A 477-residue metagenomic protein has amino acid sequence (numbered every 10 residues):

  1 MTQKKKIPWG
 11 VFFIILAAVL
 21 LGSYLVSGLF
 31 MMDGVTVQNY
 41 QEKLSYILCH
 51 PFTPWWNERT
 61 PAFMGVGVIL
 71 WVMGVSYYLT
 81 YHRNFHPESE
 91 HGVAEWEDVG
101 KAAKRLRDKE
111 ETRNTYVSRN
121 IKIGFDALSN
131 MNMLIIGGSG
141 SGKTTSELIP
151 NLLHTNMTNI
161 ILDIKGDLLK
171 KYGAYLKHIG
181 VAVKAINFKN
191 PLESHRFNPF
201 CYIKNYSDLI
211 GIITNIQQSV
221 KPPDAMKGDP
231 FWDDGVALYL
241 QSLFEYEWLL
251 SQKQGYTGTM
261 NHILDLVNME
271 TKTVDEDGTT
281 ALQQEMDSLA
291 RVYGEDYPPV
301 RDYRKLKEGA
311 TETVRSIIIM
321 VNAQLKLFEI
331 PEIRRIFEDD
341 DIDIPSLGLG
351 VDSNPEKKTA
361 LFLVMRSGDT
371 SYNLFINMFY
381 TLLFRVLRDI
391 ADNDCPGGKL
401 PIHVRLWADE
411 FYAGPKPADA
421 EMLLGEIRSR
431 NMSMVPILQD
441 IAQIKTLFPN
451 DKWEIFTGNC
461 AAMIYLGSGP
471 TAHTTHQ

Functional and structural regions predicted by a protein language model:
M1-S141, T145-L148: Basic- and hydrophobic-enriched, low-structure N-terminal and domain-boundary segments that flank ATP-binding catalytic
K6, F52-T53, V68, V93 (+5 more regions): Intrinsically disordered regions, especially transient/low-confidence alpha-helical propensity segments and coil-helix
L29-N39, K43, K204-L209, P396 (+1 more regions): Alpha-helix capping and helix-coil boundary motifs
G92, A281, P470-A472: Acidic, glycine-rich loop-and-strand cores that form catalytic or ligand-binding grooves in diverse globular domains
S129-M432, A442, L447, G458 (+1 more regions): P-loop NTPase motor domains
D163-K165, I437-I441, G467-P470: A short beta-strand-to-loop transition that corresponds to the Sensor-1 phosphate-sensing loop of AAA+ P-loop ATPases
D451-Q477: Conserved P-loop NTPase catalytic core
